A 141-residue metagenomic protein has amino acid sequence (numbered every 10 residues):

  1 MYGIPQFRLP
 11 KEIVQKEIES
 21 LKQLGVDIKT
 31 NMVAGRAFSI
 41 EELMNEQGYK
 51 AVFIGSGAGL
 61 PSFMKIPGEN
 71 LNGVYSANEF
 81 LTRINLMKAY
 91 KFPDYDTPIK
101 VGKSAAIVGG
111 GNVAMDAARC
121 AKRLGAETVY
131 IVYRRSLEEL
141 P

Functional and structural regions predicted by a protein language model:
M1-P141: Residues forming the flavin
